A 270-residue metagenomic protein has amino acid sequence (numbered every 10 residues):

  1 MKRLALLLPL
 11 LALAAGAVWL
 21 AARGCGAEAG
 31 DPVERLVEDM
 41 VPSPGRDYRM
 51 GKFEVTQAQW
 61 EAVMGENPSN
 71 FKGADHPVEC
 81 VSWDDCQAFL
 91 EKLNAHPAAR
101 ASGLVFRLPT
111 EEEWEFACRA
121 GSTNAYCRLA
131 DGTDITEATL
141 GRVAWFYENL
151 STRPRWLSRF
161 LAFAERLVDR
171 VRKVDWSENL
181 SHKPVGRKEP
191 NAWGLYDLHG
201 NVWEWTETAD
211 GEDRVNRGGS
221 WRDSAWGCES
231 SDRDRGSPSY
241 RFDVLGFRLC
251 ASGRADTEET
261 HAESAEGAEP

Functional and structural regions predicted by a protein language model:
M1-L10: N-terminal Sec-pathway targeting helices
A12-A21: Hydrophobic alpha-helical membrane-insertion segments, chiefly the h-region of N-terminal signal peptides
G30-S69, P77-D84, G200, G246 (+1 more regions): A short glycine-rich, aromatic-capped structural motif
S69-K72, P77-D234, P238-D243: Functional-site microenvironments in short loops/helix caps that host divalent-cation chemistry
S151-R153, G253-T260: Short, charged low-complexity linker/loop segments at the C-terminal edge of domains
E258, A262-E269: Short, low-complexity, charge-dense intrinsically disordered segments
